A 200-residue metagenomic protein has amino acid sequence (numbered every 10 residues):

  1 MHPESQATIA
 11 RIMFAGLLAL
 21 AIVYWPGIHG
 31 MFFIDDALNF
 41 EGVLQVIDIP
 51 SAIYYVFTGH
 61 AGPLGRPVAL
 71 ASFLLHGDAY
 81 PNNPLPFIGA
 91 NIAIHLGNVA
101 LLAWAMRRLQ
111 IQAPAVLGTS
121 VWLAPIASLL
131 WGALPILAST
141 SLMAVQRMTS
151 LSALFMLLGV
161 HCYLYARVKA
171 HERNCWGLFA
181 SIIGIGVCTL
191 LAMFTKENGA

Functional and structural regions predicted by a protein language model:
M1-A200: Polytopic membrane enzymes that build or remodel cell-surface glycoconjugates and lipids
